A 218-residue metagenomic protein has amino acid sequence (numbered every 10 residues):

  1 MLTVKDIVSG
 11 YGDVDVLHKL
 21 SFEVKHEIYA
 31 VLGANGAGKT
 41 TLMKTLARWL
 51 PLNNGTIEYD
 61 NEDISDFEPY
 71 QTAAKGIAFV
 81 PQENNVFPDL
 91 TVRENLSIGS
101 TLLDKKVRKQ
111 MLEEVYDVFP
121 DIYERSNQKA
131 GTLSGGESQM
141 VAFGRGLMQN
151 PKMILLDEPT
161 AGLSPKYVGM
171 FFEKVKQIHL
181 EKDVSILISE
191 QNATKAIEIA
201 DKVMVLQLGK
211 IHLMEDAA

Functional and structural regions predicted by a protein language model:
G12, V92-Q110, V118-D121, E215: ABC-type ATPase nucleotide-binding domains, specifically the catalytic core motifs of the NBD
L32-A34: The feature captures the beta-strand-to-loop junction immediately N-terminal to the Walker
A47: Helix-to-loop junction immediately C-terminal to a conserved catalytic motif
G55-I64, K75, R108-Q110, L213-E215: Conserved ABC transporter NBD signature motif
K129-L133, E137: Conserved ABC ATPase signature
M148-K152: A short, proline-enriched helix->beta-strand linker immediately N-terminal to the Walker B motif in ABC-type P-loop
I154-E158: Catalytic Walker B motif of ABC-type/P-loop ATPase nucleotide-binding domains
